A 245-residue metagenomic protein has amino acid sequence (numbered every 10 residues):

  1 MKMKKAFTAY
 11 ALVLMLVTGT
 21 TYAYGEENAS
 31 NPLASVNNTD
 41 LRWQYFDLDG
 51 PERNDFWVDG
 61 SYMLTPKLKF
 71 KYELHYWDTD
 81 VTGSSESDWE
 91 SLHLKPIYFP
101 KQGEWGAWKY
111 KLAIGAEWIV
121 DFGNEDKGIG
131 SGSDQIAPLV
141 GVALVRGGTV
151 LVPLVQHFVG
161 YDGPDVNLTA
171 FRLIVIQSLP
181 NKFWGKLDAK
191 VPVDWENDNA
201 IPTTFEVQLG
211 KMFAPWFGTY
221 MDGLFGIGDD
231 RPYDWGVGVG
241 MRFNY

Functional and structural regions predicted by a protein language model:
M1-S30: Cleavable N-terminal export/targeting peptides
A23-Y161, D165-Y245: Transmembrane beta-barrel domains of Gram-negative outer membranes and organellar outer membranes
